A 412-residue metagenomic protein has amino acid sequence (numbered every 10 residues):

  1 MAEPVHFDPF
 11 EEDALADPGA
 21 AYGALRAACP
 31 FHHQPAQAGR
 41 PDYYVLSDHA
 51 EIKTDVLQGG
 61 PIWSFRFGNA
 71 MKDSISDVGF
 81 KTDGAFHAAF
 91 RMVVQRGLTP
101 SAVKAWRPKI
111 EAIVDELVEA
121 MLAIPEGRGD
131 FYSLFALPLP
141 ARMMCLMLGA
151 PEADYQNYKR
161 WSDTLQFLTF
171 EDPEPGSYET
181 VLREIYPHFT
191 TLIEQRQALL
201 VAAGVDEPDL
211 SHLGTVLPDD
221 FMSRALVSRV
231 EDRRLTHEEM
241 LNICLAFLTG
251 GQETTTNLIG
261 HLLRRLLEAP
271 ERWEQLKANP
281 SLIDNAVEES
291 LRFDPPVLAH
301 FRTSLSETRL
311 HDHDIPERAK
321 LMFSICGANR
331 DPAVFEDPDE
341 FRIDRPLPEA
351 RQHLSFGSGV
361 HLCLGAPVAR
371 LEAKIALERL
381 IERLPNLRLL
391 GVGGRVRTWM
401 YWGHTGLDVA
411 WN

Functional and structural regions predicted by a protein language model:
M1-N412: Cytochrome P450
